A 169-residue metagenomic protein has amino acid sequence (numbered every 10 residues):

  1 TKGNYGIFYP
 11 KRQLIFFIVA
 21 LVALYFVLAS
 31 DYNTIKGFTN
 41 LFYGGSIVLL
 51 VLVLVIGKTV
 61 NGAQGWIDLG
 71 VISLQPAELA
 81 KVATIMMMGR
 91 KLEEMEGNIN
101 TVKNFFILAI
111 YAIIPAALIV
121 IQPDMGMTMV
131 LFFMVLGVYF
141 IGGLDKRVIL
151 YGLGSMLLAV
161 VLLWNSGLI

Functional and structural regions predicted by a protein language model:
K2-I169: Hydrophobic alpha-helical transmembrane segments of multi-pass inner membrane proteins, especially in bacterial systems
